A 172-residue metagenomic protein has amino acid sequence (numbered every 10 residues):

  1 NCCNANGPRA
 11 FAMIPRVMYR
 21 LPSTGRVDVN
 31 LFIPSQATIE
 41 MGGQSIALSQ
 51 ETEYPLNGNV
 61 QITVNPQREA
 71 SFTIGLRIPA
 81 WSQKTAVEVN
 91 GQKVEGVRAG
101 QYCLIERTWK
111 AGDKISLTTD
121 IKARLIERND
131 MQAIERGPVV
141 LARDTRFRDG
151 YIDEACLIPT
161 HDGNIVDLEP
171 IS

Functional and structural regions predicted by a protein language model:
N1-T63, R98, R107, T118-S172: C-terminal beta-rich recognition modules with glycine/proline-rich loops and embedded aromatic residues
N57-N59, S71, G112: A general secondary-structure signal for short beta-strands and their flanking turns/coil in non-transmembrane regions
Q67, P79, D120-K122: Histidine- and/or cysteine-centered catalytic micro-motif in compact active-site loops
R68, A99, K110-A111: Surface-exposed loops/turns
E69-V89: Beta-strand-rich binding/interaction modules
S82-R107, L125-N129: Solvent-exposed beta-strand/loop surfaces of large extracellular or lumenal domains
